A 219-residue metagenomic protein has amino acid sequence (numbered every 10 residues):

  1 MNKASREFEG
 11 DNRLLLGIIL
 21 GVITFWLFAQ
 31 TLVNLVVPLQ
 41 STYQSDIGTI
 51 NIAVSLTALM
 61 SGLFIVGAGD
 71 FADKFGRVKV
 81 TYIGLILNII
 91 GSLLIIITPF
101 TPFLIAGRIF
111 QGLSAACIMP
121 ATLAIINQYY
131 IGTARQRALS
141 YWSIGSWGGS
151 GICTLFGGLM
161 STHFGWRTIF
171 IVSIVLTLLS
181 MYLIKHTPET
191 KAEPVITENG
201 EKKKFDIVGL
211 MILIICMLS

Functional and structural regions predicted by a protein language model:
R13-I50, V54-L56, I65, I118: Extracytoplasmic
V22, L85, I89-S92, G107-R108 (+1 more regions): A generic transmembrane-helix signature of 12-TM secondary carrier transporters
P38-Q40, G69-D70, K74, L159: Membrane-interface helix termini in secondary transporters
Q44, G76, I97-F103, I131 (+1 more regions): Helix-breaking motifs and short loop linkers at transmembrane-helix boundaries and internal kinks in secondary membrane
L63-P102: Conserved MFS/SLC helix-loop-helix module at the cytosolic interface between two early adjacent transmembrane helices
G91-I96, Q111, N127, I184: MFS-fold secondary transporters
I109-G145: Cytoplasmic helix-loop-helix junction between adjacent transmembrane helices in 12-TM secondary transporters
T162-S219: Hydrophobic transmembrane-helix bundles of small-molecule transporters
